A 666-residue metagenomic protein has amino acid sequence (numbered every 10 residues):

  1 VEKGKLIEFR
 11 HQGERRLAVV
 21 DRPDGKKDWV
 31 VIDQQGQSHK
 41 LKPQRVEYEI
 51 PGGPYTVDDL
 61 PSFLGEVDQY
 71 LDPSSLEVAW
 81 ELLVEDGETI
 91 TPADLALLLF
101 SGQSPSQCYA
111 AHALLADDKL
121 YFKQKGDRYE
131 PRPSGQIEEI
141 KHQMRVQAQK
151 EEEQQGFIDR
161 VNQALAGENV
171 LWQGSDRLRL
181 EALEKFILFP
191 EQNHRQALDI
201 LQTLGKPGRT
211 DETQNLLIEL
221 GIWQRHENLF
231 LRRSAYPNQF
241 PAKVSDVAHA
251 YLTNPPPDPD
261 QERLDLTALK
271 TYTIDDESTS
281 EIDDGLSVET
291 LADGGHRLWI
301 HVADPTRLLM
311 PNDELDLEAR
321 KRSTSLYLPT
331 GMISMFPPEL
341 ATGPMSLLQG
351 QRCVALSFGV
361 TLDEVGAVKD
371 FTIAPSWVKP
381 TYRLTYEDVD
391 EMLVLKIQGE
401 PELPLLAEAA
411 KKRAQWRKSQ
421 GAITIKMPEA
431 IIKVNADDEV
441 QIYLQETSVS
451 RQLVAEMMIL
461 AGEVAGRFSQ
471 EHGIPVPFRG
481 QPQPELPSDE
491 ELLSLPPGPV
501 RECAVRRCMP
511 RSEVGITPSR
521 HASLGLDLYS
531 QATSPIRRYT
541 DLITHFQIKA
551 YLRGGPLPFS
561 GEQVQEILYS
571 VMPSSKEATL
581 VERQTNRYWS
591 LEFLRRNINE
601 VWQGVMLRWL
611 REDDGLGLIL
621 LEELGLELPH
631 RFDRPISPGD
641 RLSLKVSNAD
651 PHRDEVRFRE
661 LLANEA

Functional and structural regions predicted by a protein language model:
E2-L6, R10-R16, D21-K27, Q35-Q37 (+8 more regions): Electropositive polyanion-binding surfaces
Q37-F63: Intrinsically disordered, low-complexity, charged/polar segments
G53-W80: Short alpha-helical segments that sit at the start of domains
Y70-E88, A116, R179-E181, D199: Positively charged, polyanion-binding regions of nucleic-acid-associated proteins
A116-R128, W223: A short, conserved structural fragment
K125-I140, R232: Accessory beta->alpha helical hairpin/"wing" motif in late/C-terminal subdomains of nucleic-acid enzymes
I137-N162: Short, amphipathic alpha-helical interaction segments positioned at domain boundaries
A166-A268: Low-complexity, highly charged intrinsically disordered N-terminal segments that act as targeting/localization
